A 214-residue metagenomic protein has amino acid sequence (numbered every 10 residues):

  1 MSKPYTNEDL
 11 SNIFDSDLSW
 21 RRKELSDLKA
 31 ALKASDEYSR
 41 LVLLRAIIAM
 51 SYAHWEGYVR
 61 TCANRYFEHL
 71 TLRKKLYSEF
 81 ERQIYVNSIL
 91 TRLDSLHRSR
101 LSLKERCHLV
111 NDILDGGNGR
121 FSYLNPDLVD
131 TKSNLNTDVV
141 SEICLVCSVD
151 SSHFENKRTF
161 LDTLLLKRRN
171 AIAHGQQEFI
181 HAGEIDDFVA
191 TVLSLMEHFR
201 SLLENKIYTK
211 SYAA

Functional and structural regions predicted by a protein language model:
M1-A46, Y77-V86: Charged alpha-helical initiation segments
S2-D27, D138-A214: Polyanionic, low-complexity intrinsically disordered segments
F14-D15, Y38, A53, S99 (+1 more regions): Helix-centric, low-specificity signal for extended rod-like, repetitive segments
E24-K33, Y38-R40, A46, M50 (+2 more regions): Short, Lys/Arg-rich flexible segments
L28, Y52, I113, G175-Q176: Enrichment for repetitive, rod-forming helical segments
A31, S35, E68, K75-L76 (+7 more regions): Short, surface-exposed, charged/polar-biased interaction segments
R45-Y52, E56, R60, N64 (+3 more regions): Non-catalytic, well-ordered alpha-helical scaffold segments
M50-S51, Y58, C62-H153: Helix-loop junctions and short alpha-helical segments
